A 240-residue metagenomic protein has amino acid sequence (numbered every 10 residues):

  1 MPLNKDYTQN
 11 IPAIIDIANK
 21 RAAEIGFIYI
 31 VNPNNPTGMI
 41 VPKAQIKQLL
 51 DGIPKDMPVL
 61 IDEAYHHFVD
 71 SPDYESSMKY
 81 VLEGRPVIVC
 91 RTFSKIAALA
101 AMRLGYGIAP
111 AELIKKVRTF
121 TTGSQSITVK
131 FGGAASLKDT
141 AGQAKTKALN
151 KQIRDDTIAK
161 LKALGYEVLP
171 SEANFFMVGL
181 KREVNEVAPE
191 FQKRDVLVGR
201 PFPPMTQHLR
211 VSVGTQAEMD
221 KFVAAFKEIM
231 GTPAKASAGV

Functional and structural regions predicted by a protein language model:
M1-K5, P201-F202: Short beta->alpha connector loops at strand-helix junctions that form conserved, small/polar/Pro-enriched
L3, K151, A163-R194, V213 (+1 more regions): Conserved PLP-binding catalytic core of the aspartate aminotransferase-like
D6-V69: Active-site phosphate-binding strand-loop segment of PLP-dependent enzymes
T8, A101, E172-A173, M205-Q207: Short acidic/glycine-enriched loop/turn segments that link adjacent beta-strands
A44, E190-V198, F202-V240: PLP-dependent enzyme catalytic core of the Aspartate aminotransferase-like
M78-V87: Nucleotide-activated donor-binding/catalytic signature segment of Leloir-type glycosyltransferases, i.e., the conserved
P86-K162, Y166-L169: PLP-dependent aminotransferase class I/II
